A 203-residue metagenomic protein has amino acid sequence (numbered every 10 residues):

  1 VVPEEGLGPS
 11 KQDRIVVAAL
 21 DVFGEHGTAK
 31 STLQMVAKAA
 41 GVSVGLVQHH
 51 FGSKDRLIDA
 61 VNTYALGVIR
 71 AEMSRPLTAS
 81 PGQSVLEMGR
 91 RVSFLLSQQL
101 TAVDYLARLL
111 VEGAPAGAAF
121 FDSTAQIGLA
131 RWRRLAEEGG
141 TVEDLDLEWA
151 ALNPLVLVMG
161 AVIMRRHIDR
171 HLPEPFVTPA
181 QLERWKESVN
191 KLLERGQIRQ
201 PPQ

Functional and structural regions predicted by a protein language model:
V1-S10, D21, Q200-Q203: N-terminal intrinsically disordered/low-complexity leader segments
V2, F94, Q126-E138, I163-Q203: C-terminal peripheral helix-coil segments that are non-catalytic and often amphipathic
K11-R14, A18, V22-R56, A60: Helix-turn-helix
A60, A71-L106, L147-A151: Hydrophobic alpha-helical connector segments
T63-I69: Short, basic, alpha-helical segments at the C-terminal edge of helix-turn-helix-like DNA-binding modules
R70-S74, A114-E138, E148-W149: Amphipathic alpha-helical packing segments from all-alpha helical-bundle domains
S97-D122, L129, R165-H171: Amphipathic alpha-helical segments used for helix-helix packing
